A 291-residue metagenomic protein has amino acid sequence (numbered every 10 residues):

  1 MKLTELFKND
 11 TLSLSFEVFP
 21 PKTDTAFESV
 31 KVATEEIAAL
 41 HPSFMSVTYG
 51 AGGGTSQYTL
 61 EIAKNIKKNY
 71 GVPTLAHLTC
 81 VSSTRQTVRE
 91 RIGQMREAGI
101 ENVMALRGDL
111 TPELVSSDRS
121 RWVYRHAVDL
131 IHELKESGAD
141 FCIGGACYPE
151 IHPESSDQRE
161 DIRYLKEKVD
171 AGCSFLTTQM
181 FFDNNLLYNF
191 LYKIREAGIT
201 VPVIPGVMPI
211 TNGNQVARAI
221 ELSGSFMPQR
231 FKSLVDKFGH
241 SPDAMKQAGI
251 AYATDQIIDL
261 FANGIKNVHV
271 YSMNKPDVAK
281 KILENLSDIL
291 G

Functional and structural regions predicted by a protein language model:
M1-F16, T23-D24, E133-K135, S233 (+2 more regions): N-terminal amphipathic alpha-helix/helix-capping segment at the start of soluble metabolic enzymes
L3-L6, T25-F27, G53-N65, T84-E90 (+4 more regions): Active-site-adjacent beta->alpha loops and helix N-cap segments on the catalytic face of soluble alpha/beta enzymes
S13-S29, T74-Q86, G144-E160, K237-A251: Active-site mouth loops of central-metabolism enzymes
E17, M45, M95, K168 (+3 more regions): Conserved, mostly hydrophobic/aromatic
V18-P21, T48-G52, H77-S83, G108-D109 (+4 more regions): Active-site beta-loop-alpha junctions enriched in small/polar residues
D24-I37, T59, R85-I92, D157-E167 (+1 more regions): Short, acidic/polar
R121-Y148, E196-I250, D255, L286-G291: Active-site pocket-lining/capping segments in soluble small-molecule metabolic enzymes
E133-T177, A251-N263: Active-site/ligand-binding-proximal alpha/beta "capping" segment
